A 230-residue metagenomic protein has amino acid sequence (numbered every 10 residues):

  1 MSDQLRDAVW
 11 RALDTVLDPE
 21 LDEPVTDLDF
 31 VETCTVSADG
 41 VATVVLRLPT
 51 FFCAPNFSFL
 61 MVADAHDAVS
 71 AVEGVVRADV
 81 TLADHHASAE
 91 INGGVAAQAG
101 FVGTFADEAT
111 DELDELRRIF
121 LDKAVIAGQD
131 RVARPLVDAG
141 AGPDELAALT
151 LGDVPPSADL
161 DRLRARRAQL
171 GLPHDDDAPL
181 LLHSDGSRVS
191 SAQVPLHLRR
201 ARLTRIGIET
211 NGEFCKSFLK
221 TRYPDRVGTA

Functional and structural regions predicted by a protein language model:
M1-F51, N56-A230: Domain-level signature for proteins that mediate thiol-based redox and metal-cofactor handling
